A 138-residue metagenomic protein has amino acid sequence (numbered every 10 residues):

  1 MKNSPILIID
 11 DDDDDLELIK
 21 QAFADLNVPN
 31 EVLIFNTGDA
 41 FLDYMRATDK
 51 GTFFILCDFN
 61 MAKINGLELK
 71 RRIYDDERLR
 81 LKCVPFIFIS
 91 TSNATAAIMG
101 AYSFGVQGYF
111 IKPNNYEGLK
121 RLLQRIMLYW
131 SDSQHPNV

Functional and structural regions predicted by a protein language model:
D10, C57-A62, S90: Active-site residues of response regulator receiver
D13-F35: Two-component/phosphorelay signaling modules centered on CheY-like receiver
I34, K63-I64: Residue-level signal for the "D+5" position in two-component response regulator receiver
I34-F54, K120: Acidic, metal-coordinating helix/loop segments flanking the phosphotransfer/catalytic sites of two-component signaling
R80-N93, A101: A short, hydrophobic beta-strand element within the central beta-sheet of small alpha/beta folds
Q107: Short, glycine/charged-rich "phosphate-handling" switch motifs in NTP-dependent and phosphotransfer domains
N114-Q124: C-terminal output helix
